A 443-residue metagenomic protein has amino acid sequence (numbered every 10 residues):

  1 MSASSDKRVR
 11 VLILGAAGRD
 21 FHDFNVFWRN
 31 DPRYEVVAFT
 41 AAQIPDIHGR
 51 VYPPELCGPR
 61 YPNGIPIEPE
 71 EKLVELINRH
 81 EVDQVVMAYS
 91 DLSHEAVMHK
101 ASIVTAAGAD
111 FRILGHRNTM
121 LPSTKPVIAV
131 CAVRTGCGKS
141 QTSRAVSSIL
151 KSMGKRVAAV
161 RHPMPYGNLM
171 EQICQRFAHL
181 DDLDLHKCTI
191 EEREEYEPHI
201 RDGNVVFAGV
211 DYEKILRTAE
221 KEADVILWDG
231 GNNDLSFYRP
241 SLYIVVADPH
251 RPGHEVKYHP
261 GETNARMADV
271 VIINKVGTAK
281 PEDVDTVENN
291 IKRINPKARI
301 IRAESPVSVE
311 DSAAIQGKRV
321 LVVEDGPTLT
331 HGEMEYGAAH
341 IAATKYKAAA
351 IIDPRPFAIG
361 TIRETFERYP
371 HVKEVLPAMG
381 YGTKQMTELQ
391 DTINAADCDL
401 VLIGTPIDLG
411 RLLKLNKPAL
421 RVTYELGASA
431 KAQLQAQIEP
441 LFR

Functional and structural regions predicted by a protein language model:
S2-S4, V74, N78-H80, I128-A129 (+7 more regions): Flexible phosphate-sensing "switch/lid" loops adjacent to ATP/NTP-binding sites across phosphate-transfer
K7-V82, A350-R363: A solvent-exposed beta-alpha-beta segment
A16, A41-A42, H116, V133 (+5 more regions): Cofactor-binding loop segments of dinucleotide-utilizing enzymes, especially the Rossmann-like FAD- and NAD(P)+-binding
P53-R117, M386, A395-D408, L413: Phosphate-bearing ligand-interacting subdomains that bind or position ATP/ADP/UDP/GDP/NAD(P) or nucleotide-linked
E55-P62, T105, Y196-I200, N264-A265 (+1 more regions): Short, conserved catalytic or adaptor-binding loops enriched in Gly and charged residues
A106-L121, H254-E255, R299-E304, V422-S429: Short, acidic/small-residue loops that bind anionic groups at enzyme active sites
C137-G138: Conserved glycine(s) of the Walker
